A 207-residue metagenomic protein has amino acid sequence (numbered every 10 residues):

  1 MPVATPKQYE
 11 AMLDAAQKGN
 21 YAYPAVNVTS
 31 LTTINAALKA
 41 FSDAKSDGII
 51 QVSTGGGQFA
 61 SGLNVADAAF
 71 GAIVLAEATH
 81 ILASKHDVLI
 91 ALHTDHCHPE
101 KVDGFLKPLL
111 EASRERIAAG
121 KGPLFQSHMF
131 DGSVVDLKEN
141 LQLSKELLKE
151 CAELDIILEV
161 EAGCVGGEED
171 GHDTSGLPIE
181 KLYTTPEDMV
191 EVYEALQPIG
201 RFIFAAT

Functional and structural regions predicted by a protein language model:
M1-P24: N-terminal amphipathic alpha-helix/helix-capping segment at the start of soluble metabolic enzymes
K7-A15, L31-D87, P99-T207: Alpha/beta enzyme core
A91-L92: Glycine-rich phosphate/pyrophosphate-binding loop regions near the starts of catalytic domains
